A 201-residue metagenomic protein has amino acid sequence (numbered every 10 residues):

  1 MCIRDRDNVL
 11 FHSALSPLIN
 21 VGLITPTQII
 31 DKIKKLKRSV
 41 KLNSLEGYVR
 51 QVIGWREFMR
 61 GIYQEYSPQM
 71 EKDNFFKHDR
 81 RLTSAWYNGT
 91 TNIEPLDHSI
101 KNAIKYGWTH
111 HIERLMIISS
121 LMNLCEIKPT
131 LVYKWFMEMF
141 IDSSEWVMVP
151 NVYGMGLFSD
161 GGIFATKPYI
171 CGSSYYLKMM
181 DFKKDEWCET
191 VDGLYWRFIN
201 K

Functional and structural regions predicted by a protein language model:
M1-I3: Short, small-residue-biased leader/transition segments that mark boundaries at the very start of proteins
R6: Aromatic-residue-lined binding/catalytic grooves and analogous aromatic/hydrophobic interfacial grooves in multimeric
H12, S16, V21-K201: C-terminal catalytic domain of photolyase/cryptochrome flavoproteins, centering on the FAD-binding pocket
